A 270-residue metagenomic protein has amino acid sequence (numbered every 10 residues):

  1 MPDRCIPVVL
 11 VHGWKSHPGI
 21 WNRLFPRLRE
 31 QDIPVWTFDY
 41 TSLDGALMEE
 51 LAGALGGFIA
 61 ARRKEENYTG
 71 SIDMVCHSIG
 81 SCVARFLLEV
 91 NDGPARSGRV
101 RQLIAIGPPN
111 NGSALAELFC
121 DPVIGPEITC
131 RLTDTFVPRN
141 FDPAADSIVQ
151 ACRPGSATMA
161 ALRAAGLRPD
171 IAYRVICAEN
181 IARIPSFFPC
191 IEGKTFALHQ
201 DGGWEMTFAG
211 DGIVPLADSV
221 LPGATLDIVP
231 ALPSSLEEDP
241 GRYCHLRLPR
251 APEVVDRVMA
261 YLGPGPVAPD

Functional and structural regions predicted by a protein language model:
M1-T37: Short, surface-exposed "cap/lid" segments of acyl-processing enzymes
P2, P94-G98, A165-P169: Short, conserved loop/helix-junction motifs that constitute active-site signature segments in enzyme catalytic cores
V9-H12, G19, V35-W36, A52-L162: Serine-dependent carboxylesterase/thioesterase catalytic core of lipase-like alpha/beta-hydrolase/SGNH enzymes
H17, G45-A46, C82-A84, N111-L115 (+4 more regions): Short catalytic/ligand-binding loop motif for oxyanion handling, primarily in non-cytosolic enzymes, centered on
T37-D39, C177: Residue-level recognition of beta-strand->loop/alpha-helix junctions
Y40-L55: Catalytic nucleophile-loop/oxyanion-hole region of alpha/beta-hydrolase and closely related hydrolase-like folds
G155-V175: The feature captures the conserved acid-bearing segment of alpha/beta-hydrolase catalytic domains
R168-D270: C-terminal catalytic-base region of ester-bond hydrolases, centering on the histidine of the charge-relay
